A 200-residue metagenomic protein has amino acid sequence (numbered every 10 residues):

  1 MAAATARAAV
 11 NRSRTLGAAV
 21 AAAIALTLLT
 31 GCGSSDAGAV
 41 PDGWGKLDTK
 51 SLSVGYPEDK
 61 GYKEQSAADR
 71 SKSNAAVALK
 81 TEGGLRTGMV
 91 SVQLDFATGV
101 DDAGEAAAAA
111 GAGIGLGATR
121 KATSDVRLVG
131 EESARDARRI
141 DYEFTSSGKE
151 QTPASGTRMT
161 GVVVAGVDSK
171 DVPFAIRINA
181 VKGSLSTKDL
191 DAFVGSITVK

Functional and structural regions predicted by a protein language model:
A4-A19: Bacterial N-terminal signal peptides that target proteins for export
L28-G31: C-terminal motif of bacterial Sec signal peptides marking the signal peptidase cleavage site
G33-D36: Bacterial signal peptide processing site
G38-K50: Short acidic/polar N-terminal linker immediately downstream of export determinants
V40, S66-S73, L128-D136: Short, ordered beta-strand-loop transition motifs
S53-A108: Secretory pathway targeting signatures of secreted, lumenal, and periplasmic proteins
K60-Y62, D171-K200: Surface-exposed amphipathic alpha-helical segments
A109-V164: Signature of long, low-cysteine stretches enriched in small and polar/charged residues
